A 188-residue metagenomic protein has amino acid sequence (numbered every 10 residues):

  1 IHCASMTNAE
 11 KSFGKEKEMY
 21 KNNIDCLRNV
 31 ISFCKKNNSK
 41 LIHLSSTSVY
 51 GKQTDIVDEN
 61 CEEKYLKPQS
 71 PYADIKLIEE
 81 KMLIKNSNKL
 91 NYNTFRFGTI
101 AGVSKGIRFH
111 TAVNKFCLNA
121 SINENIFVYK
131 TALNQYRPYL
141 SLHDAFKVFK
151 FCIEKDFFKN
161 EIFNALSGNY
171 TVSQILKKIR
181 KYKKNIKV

Functional and structural regions predicted by a protein language model:
I1, I42-L44, F95, F116 (+1 more regions): Hydrophobic structural elements of the Rossmann-like NAD(P)H-binding subdomain that define the short-chain
I1-N22: NAD(P)H-binding glycine-rich loop region in Rossmannoid oxidoreductase-like domains and their noncatalytic homologs
H2, R28-Q69: Conserved Rossmann-fold NAD(P)-dependent oxidoreductase catalytic core, especially the SDR/UDP-sugar
T7-E10, Y50-Q53, V103: Helix N-cap/beta-alpha junction loops of NAD(P)-dependent oxidoreductase domains
C26, V30-C34, L41, M82-L83 (+2 more regions): Hydrophobic positions on the long internal alpha-helix of Rossmann-like NAD(P)-dependent oxidoreductase domains
P71, I75-I78: Active-site helix of classical SDR
K81-Y136, L142-K147, F151: NAD(P)-dependent short-chain dehydrogenase/reductase
E124-N125, Y129-V188: C-terminal substrate-binding subdomain of Rossmann-fold SDR/epimerase-dehydratase oxidoreductases
